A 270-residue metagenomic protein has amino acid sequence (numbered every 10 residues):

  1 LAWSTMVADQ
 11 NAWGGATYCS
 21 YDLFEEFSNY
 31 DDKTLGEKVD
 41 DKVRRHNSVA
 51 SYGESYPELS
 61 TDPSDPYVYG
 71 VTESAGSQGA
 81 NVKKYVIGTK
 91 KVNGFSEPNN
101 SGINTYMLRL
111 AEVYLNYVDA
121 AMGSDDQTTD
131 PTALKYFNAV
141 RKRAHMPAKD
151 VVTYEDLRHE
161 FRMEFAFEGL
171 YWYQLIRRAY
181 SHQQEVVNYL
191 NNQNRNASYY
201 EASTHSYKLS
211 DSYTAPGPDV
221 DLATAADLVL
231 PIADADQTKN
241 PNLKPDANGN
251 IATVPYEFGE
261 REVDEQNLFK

Functional and structural regions predicted by a protein language model:
L1-Y30, N194, S203: Polar, glycine-rich mid-to-C-terminal structural blocks that act as macromolecule-binding/assembly scaffolds
L35-K270: Acidic/polar-rich alpha-helix caps and helix-coil junctions
